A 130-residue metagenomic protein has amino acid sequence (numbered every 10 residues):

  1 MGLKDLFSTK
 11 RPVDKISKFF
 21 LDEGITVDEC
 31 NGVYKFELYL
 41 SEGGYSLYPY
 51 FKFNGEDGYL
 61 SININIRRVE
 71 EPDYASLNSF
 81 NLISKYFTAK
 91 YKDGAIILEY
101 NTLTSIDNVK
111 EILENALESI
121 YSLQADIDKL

Functional and structural regions predicted by a protein language model:
M1-G44, T88-Y91: Charge-rich, low-complexity N-terminal segments
G2-D5, S122, K129: Acidic/proline-rich low-complexity IDRs
S8, P12-K15, V69-D73, N108-S119: Short amphipathic alpha-helical segments
F19, F80-S84, N115-I127: Conserved short hydrophobic interaction patches
L38-E70: Long, continuous compositionally biased terminal/linker segments
Y48-Y59, D107-I120: Short, Lys/Arg-enriched charge-dense amphipathic segments
D57-N101: Short, internal acidic amphipathic alpha-helical interface segments that mediate docking to partner proteins
A89-E118, A125-L130: Well-ordered alpha/beta subsegment
